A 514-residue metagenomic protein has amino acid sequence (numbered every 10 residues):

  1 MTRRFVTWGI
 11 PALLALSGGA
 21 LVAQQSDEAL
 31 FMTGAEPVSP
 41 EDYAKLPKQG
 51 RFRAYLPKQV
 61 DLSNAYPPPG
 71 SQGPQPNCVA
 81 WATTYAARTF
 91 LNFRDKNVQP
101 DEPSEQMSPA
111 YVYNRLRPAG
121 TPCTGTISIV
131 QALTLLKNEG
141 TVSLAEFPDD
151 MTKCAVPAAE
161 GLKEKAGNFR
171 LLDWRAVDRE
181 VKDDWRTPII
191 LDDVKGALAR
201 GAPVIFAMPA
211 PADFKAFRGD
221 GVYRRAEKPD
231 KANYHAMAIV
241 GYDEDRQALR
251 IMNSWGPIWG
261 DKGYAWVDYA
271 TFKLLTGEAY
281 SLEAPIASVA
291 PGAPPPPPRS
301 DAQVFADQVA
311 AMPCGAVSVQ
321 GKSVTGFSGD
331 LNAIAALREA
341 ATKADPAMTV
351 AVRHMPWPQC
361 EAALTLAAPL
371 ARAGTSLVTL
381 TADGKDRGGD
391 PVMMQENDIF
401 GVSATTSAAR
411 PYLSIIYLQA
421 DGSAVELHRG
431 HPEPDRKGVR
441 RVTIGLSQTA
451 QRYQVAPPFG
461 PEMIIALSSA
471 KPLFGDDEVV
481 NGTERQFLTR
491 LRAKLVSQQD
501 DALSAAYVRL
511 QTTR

Functional and structural regions predicted by a protein language model:
M1-I10: Bacterial N-terminal signal peptides that target proteins for export
G9-S17: Bacterial N-terminal signal peptides
Q24-P76, A80-V98, T124-L144: Structured alpha-helical subdomains that flank or immediately precede key functional sites
L56, T84, R88, L116-M252 (+1 more regions): Predominantly the structural core of cysteine protease catalytic domains
N64-N77, R115-G125, E180-D184, D193 (+3 more regions): Second-shell loop/turn segments in exported
P74-Q75, V79-A87, S108, V112 (+9 more regions): Stable alpha-helical elements in mature extracytoplasmic
A86-A119: Active-site-surrounding "flap" and adjacent substrate/cofactor-binding loops of secreted or lumenal enzymes, prototyped
A293-R514: Secretory-pathway glycoprotein ectodomains that are cysteine- and/or Ser/Thr/Pro-rich
